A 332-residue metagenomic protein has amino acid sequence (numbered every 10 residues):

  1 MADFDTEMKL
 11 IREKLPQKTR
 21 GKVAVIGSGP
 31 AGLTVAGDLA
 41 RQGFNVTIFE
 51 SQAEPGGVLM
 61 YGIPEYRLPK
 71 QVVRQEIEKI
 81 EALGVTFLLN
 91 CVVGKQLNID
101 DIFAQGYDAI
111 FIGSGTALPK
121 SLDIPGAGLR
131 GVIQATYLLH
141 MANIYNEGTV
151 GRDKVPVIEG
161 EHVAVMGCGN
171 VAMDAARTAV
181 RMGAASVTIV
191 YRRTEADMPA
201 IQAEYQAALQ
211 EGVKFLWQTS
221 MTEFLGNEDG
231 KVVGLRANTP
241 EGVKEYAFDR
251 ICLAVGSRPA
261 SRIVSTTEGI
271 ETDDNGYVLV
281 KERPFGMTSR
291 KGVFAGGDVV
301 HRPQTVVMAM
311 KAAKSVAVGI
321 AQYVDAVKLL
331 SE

Functional and structural regions predicted by a protein language model:
M1-L15, A53, P125-T136, G276-Y277 (+1 more regions): Non-heme iron-sulfur electron-transfer modules
D3-V23, A142-E159: A short, basic/flexible loop-to-alpha-helix module at the beginning of a structural domain
G21-V93, K120-A127, Y137, D174-Q218 (+3 more regions): Beta1-alpha1 glycine-rich phosphate/pyrophosphate-binding loop at the start of Rossmann-like nucleotide-binding domains
G27-P30, C168-G169, D298: Glycine-rich Rossmann-fold phosphate-binding loop(s) that bind the pyrophosphate of adenine dinucleotide cofactors
F103-A109, I158-E159, G242-R250, S289: Core beta-strand elements of the Rossmann-like FAD/NAD(P) dinucleotide-binding domain in flavoenzyme oxidoreductases
G106-G115, A164-M166, F248-G256: Short hydrophobic core segments
G128-G160, R250-P303: FAD-site-proximal beta/loop scaffold in flavoenzymes
A175, V299-L330: A conserved FAD-binding loop/helix module that cradles the flavin
